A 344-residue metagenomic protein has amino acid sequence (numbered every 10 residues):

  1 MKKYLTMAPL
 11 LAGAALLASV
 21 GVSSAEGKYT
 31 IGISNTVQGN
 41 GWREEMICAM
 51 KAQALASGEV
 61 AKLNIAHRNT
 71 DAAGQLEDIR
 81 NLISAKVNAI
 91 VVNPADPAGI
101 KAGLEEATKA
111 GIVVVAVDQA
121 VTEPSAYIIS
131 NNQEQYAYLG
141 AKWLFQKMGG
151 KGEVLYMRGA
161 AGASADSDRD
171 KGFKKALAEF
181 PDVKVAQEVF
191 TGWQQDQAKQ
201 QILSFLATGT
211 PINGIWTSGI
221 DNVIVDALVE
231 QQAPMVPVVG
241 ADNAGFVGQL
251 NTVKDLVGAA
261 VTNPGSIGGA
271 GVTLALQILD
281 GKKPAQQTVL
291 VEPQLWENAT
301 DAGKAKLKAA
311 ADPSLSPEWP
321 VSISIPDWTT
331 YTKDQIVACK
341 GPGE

Functional and structural regions predicted by a protein language model:
G27-Y29, A176, L274-E344: Hinge/cleft segment of the Venus flytrap/periplasmic-binding protein
T30-Q53, S57, L63-E77, N93-P97 (+3 more regions): Extracytoplasmic "Venus flytrap"
I31, Q75, I129-V154, D168 (+3 more regions): Hydrophobic alpha-helical segments within soluble ligand-binding/sensing domains
W42-A56, Y136-G140, S164-V183, Q201: Short, solvent-exposed amphipathic alpha-helices that sit in or adjacent to ligand/effector-binding or catalytic
A54-R68, E153-Y156, L177-Q195: Short beta-strand elements in bilobed, periplasmic/extracellular small-molecule ligand-binding domains
I65-H67, V121-W143, Y156-A160, V253-G265: Short beta-strand elements at the ligand-binding edges of bilobed clamshell
R80, N88-T108, F173, T191-L250: Hydrophobic alpha-helical
P97-Q135, E153, A244-D255: Flexible loop/hinge segments that line or gate small-molecule binding clefts
